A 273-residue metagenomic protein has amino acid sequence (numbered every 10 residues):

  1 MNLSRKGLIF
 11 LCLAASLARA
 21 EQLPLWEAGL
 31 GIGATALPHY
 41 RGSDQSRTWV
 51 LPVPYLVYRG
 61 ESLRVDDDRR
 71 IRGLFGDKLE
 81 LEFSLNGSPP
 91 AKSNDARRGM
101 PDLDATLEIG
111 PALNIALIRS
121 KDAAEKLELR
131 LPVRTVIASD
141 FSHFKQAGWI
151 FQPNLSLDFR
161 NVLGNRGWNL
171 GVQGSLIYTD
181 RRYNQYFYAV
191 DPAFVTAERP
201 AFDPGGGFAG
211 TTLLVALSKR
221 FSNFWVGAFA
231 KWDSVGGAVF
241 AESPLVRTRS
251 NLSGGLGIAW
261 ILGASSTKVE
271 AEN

Functional and structural regions predicted by a protein language model:
L11-A20: Hydrophobic h-region of N-terminal signal peptides that target proteins for export in Gram-negative bacteria
A20-W26, R41, E61-E80, I118-L127 (+4 more regions): Short loop/turn motifs that connect adjacent beta-strands in outer-membrane beta-barrel proteins
W26, S46-P52, D77, L103-I109 (+4 more regions): Residues that define the transmembrane beta-barrel architecture of outer-membrane proteins
I32-A36, P52-Y58, V65-G73, I109-L117 (+6 more regions): Residues on the lipid-exposed face of transmembrane beta-strands in outer-membrane beta-barrel proteins
T35-R41, S88-N94, A116-S120, R134-S142 (+4 more regions): Sequence/structural signature of outer-membrane beta-barrel proteins
R47-D95, E108-A138: Glycine- and aromatic-enriched membrane insertion/assembly motifs of diderm outer-membrane and organelle channel
V53-L56, F221, R249-N273: Outer-membrane beta-barrel "beta-signal"
I115, F144-W225, D233-F240, L245: Outer-membrane beta-barrel transmembrane domain signature
